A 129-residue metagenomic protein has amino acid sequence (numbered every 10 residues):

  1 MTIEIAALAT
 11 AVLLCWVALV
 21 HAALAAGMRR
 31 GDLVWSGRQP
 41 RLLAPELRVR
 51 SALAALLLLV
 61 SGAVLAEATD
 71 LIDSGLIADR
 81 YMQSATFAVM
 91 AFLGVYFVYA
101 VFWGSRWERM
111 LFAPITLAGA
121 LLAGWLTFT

Functional and structural regions predicted by a protein language model:
I3, A7, A25-S51, L71-G75: Interfacial loop at the N-terminal end of multi-pass membrane proteins
E4-I5, G75-Q83, R106-T116: Non-cytosolic membrane-interface motifs at loop->transmembrane helix junctions
A7-T10, S51, M82, T86-V89: Alpha-helical transmembrane segments of integral membrane proteins, emphasizing hydrophobic/aromatic residues
A9-A23: N-terminal signal-anchor transmembrane alpha helix
R48-A66, G94, T116-L117: Core segments of transmembrane alpha-helices that mediate helix-helix packing or line hydrophobic substrate/ligand
V60-Y96: Mid-chain, well-packed structural core segment of small domains
E67-L71, A123-T129: Juxtamembrane boundary at the C-terminal end of a transmembrane helix
V95-L111, T127-T129: Membrane-helix boundary connector in multi-pass membrane proteins
